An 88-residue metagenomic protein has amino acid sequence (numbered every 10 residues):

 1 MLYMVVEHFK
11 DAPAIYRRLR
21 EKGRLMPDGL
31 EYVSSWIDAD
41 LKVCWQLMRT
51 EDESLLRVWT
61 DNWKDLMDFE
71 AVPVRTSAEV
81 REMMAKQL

Functional and structural regions predicted by a protein language model:
M1-V33, I37-V43, E51-L55, R75-L88: Short S/T/G/P-rich N-terminal loop/turn motif that feeds into the first structured element of a domain
Y16, R57, D68-E70: A short, polar/proline- and glycine-enriched secondary-structure boundary/capping micro-motif
W59-N62: Residue-level signal for well-ordered alpha-helical positions
L66-S77: Conserved short beta-strand edge segments in small beta-sheet-based binding/regulatory domains
